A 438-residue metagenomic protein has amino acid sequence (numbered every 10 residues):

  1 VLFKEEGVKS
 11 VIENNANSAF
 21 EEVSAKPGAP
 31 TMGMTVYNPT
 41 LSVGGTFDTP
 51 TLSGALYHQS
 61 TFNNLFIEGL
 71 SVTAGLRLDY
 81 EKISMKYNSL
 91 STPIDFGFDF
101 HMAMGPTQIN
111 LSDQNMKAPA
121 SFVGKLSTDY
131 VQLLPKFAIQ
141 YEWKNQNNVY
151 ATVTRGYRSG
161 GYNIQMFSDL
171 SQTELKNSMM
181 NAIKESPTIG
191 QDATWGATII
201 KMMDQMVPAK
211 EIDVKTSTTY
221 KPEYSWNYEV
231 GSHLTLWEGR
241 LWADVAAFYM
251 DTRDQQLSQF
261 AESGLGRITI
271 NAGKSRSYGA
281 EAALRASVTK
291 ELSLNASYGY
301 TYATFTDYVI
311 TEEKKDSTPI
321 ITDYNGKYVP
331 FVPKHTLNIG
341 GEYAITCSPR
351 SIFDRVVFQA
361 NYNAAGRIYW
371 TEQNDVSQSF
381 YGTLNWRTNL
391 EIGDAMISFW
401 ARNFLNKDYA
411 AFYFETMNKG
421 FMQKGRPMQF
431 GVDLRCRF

Functional and structural regions predicted by a protein language model:
V1, L70-L76, V149, Y228 (+7 more regions): Transmembrane beta-strands of outer-membrane beta-barrel proteins
L2-G7, D48-L56, L76-K86, D129-P135 (+12 more regions): Transmembrane beta-barrel architecture of outer-membrane proteins
L2-Q146, Y162, N181-K184, M203-P208 (+1 more regions): Signature of Gram-negative outer-membrane beta-barrel scaffolds
T40-F47, Q59, P119-L126, V214-T219 (+5 more regions): Extracellular loop and loop/strand-boundary signature of outer-membrane beta-barrel proteins
L56-F62, F137-Y141, Y220, V230-L234 (+7 more regions): Residues on the lipid-exposed face of transmembrane beta-strands in outer-membrane beta-barrel proteins
F66, R240-R253, I268-T371, R435-R437: Gram-negative outer-membrane beta-barrel transporters
N148-T152, Q165, Q172-N271, R276-Y278 (+2 more regions): Membrane-embedded beta-barrel scaffold of Gram-negative outer-membrane proteins
Y157, E291, Y362-T371, N389-F438: C-terminal beta-signal and adjacent terminal beta-strands/loops of Gram-negative outer-membrane beta-barrel proteins
